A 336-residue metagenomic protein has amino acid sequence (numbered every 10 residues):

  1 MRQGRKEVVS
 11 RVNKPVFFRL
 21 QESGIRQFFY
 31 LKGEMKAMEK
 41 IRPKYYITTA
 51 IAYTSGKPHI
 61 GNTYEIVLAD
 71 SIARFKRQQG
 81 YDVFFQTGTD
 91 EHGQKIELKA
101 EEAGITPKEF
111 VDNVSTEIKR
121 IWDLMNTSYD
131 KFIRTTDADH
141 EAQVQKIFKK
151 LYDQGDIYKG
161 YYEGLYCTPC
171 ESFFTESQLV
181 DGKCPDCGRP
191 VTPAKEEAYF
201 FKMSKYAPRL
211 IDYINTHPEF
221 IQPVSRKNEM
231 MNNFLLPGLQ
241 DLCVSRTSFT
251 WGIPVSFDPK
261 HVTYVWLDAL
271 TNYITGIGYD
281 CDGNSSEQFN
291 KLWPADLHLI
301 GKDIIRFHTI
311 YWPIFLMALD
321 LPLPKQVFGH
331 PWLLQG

Functional and structural regions predicted by a protein language model:
F18, F29-L31: Short hydrophobic targeting helices and cationic amphipathic motifs that mediate membrane/organellar targeting
E39-T87, D139-Q143, P193-G336: Structured secondary-structure scaffolds
T89-K95: Short, charge-patterned binding micro-sites
K99-D112: A charged helix-plus-loop insertion that forms the helical arch/lid used to bind and gate nucleic-acid substrates
F110-Y166: A broadly conserved sequence feature marking short terminus-proximal activation segments in nucleic acid-centric
Q154-A207: Cys/His-rich short segments
